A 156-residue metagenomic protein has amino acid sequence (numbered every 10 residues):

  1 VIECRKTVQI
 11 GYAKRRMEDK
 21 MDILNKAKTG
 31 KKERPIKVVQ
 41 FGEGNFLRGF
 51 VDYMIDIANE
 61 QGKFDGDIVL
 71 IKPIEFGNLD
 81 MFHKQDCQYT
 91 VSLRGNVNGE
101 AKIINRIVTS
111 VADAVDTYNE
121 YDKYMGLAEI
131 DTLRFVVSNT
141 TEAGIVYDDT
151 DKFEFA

Functional and structural regions predicted by a protein language model:
V1-K20: Short, Lys/Arg-enriched N-terminal segments with co-localized hydrophobic residues within the first ~10-30 amino acids
E18-A156: Non-transmembrane, aqueous-exposed alpha-helical and coiled segments at domain scale
